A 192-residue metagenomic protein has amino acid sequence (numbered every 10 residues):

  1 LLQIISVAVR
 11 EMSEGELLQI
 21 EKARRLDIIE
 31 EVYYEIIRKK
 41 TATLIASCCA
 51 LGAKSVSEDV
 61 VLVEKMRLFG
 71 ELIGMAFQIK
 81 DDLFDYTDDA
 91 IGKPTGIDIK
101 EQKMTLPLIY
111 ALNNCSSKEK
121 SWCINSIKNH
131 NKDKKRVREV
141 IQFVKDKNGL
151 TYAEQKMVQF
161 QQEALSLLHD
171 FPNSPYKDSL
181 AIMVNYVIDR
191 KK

Functional and structural regions predicted by a protein language model:
L1-K192: All-alpha prenyltransferase/terpene-synthase fold signal
